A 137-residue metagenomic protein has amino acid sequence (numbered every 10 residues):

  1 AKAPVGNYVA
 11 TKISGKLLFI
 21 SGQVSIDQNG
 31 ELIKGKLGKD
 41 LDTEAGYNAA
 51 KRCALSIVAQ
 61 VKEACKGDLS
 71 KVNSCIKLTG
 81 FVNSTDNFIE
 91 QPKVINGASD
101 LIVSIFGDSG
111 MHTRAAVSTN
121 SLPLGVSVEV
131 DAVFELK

Functional and structural regions predicted by a protein language model:
A1-K137: Short, polar/acidic, helix-capping and beta-turn segments at strand->helix junctions that line the mouths
